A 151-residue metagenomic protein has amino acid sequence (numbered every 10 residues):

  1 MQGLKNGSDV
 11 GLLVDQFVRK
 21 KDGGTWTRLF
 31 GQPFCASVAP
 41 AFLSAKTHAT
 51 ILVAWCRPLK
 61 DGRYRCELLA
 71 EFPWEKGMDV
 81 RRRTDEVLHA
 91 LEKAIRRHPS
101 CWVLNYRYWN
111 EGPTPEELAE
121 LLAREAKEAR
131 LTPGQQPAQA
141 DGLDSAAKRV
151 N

Functional and structural regions predicted by a protein language model:
M1-N151: Non-catalytic C-terminal accessory region of glycerolipid acyltransferases and related lyso-lipid remodeling enzymes
